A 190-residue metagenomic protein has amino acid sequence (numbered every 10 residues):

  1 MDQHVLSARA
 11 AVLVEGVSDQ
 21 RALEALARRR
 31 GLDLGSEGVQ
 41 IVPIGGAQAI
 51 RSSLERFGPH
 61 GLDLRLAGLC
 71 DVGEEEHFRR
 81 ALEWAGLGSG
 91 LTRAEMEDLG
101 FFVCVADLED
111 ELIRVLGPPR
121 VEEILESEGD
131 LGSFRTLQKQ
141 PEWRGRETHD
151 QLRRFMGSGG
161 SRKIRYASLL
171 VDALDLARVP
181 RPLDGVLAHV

Functional and structural regions predicted by a protein language model:
M1-V190: Acidic, divalent-metal-binding catalytic cores of TOPRIM and closely related two-metal-ion phosphodiester/pyrophosphate
